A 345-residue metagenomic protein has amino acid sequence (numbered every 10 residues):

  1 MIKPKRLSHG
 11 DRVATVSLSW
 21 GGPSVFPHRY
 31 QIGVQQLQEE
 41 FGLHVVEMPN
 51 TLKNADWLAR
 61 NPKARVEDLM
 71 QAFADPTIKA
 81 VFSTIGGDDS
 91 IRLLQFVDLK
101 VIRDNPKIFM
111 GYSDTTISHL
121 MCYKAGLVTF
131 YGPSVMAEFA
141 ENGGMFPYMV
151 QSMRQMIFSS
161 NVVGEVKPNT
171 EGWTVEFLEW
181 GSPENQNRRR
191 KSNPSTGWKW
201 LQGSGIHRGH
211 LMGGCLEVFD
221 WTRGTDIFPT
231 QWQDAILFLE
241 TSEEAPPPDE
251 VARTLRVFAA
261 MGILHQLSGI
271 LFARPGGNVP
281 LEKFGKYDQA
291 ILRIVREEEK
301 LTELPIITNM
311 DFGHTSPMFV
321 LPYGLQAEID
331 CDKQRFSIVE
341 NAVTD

Functional and structural regions predicted by a protein language model:
M1-T77: ATP/NTP phosphate-donor binding region
F26-G33, S195-S242: Conserved beta-alpha junction segments in alpha/beta enzyme cores
T77, I102-I108, L127, L267-S268 (+1 more regions): A short helix->loop->beta-strand "cap" motif at the edges of active sites that frequently abuts
F82-I91: N-terminal glycine-rich "phosphate-gripper" loop used for MgATP/nucleotide binding and carboxylate activation
V97-K124, V128-M136: Short, acidic/small-residue loops that bind anionic groups at enzyme active sites
F130-G214: Conserved anion/nucleotide-ligand pocket segment
G224-Y287: Internal helical hairpin/lid segments
G269-D345: ATP/nucleoside-binding phosphotransfer catalytic cores, i.e., glycine-rich phosphate-binding loops
